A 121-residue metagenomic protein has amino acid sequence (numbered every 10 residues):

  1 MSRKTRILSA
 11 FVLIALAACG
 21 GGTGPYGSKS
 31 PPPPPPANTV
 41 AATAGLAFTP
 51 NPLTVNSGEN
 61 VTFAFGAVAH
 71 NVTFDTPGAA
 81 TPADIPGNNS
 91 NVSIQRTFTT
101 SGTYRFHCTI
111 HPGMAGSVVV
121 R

Functional and structural regions predicted by a protein language model:
M1-A18: Sec-dependent bacterial lipoprotein signal peptides
S2, C19-R121: Extracytoplasmic copper-binding redox domains, predominantly the cupredoxin/blue-copper superfamily
